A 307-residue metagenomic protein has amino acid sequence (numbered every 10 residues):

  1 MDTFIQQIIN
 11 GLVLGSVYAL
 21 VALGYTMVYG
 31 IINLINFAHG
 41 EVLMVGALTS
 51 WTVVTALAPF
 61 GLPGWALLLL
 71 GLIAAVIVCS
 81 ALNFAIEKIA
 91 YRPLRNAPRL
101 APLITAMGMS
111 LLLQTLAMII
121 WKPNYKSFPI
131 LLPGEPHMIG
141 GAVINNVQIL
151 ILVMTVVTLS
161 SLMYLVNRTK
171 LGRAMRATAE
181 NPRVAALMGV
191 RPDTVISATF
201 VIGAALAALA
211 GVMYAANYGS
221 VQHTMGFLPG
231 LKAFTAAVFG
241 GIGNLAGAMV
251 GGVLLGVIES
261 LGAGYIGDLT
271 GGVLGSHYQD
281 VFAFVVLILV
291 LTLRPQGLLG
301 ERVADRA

Functional and structural regions predicted by a protein language model:
M1-V21, T49, F60-L70, A97-A101 (+5 more regions): Membrane-interfacial amphipathic/re-entrant helices at transmembrane-helix boundaries
D2-V17, I144, L165-K170, I196-A237 (+1 more regions): Inter-helical junctions in multi-pass inner-membrane proteins, predominant in energy-converting antiporter-like
F4-V54, A85-A101, A237-L245: Single transmembrane alpha-helix segments in multi-pass membrane proteins
L20, Y25, I77-C79, K232-L255 (+2 more regions): Hydrophobic alpha-helical transmembrane segments of polytopic membrane proteins
I31-A85, I89, Y265-V273: Membrane-embedded helix boundary and interhelical linker motif in transport proteins
G61-M109, L116, V250-L255, E259 (+1 more regions): Alpha-helical transmembrane segments within multi-pass membrane transporters and channels
P93-L94, R99-R168, V195, L261-D280 (+2 more regions): Transmembrane helix-bundle core of multi-pass membrane transporters and related energy-transducing complexes
V143-Q222, G240, L245-G251: Helix-loop-helix "hairpin" substructures at the membrane interface of multi-pass membrane proteins
